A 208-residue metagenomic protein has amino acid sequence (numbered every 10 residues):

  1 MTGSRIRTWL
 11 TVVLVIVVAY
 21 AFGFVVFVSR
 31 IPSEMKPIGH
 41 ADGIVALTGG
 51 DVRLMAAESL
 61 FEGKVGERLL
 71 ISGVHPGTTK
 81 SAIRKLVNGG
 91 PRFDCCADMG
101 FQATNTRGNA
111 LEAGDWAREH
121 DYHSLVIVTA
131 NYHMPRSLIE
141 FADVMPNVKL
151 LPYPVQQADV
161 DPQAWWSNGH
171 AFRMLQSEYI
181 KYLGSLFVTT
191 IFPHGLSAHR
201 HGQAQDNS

Functional and structural regions predicted by a protein language model:
T2-M35: N-terminal type II signal-anchor transmembrane helix that functions as the membrane-insertion/stop-transfer segment
S4, V15, V160-D161, M174-S177: Alpha-helical structural elements
S29-G169: A structural signal for short, hydrophobic/glycine-enriched beta-strand patches
N168-A198: A transmembrane-helix-recognition feature enriched in membrane-embedded lipid enzymes and envelope glyco-/phospholipid
D206-S208: Short, solvent-exposed mixed-charge patches
